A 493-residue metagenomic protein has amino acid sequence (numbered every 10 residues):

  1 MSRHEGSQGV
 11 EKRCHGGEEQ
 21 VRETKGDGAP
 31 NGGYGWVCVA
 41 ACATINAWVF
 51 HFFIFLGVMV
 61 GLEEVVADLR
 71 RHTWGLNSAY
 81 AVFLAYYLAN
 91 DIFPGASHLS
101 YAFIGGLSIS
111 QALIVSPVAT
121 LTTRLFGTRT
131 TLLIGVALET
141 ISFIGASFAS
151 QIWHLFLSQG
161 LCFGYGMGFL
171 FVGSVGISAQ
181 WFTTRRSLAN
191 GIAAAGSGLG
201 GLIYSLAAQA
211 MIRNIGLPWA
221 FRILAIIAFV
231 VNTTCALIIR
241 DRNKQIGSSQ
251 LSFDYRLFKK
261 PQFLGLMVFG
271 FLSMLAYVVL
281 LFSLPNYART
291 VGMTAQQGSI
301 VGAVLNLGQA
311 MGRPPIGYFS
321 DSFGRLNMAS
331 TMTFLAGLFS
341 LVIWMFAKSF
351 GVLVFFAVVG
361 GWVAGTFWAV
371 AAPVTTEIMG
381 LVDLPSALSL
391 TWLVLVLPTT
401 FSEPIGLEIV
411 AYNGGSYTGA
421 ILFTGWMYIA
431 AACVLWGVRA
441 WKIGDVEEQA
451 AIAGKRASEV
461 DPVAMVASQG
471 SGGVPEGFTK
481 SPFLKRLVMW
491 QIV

Functional and structural regions predicted by a protein language model:
M1-I45, F50, L217-S252, E377 (+4 more regions): Intracellular terminal tails of multi-pass secondary transporters
A47, A67-L69, E139-F143, I152-G173 (+4 more regions): Hydrophobic core of transmembrane alpha-helices in multi-pass small-molecule transporters, especially MFS/SLC-type
W48, F52-V58, L76-Y87, K260-Y318 (+4 more regions): Extracytoplasmic gate region of multi-pass secondary transporters
E63-E64, Y87-I92, T122-T123, I203-G216 (+4 more regions): Interfacial helix-cap and linker-helix signal at transmembrane-aqueous boundaries of multi-pass secondary transporters
Y87, G160, M167-T183, A189-N190 (+2 more regions): Intracellular juxtamembrane helix-capping segments at the cytosolic ends of symmetry-related transmembrane helices
I114-H154, S320: Conserved MFS/SLC helix-loop-helix module at the cytosolic interface between two early adjacent transmembrane helices
A137-S150, A236, F334-K348: C-terminal ends and interior cores of transmembrane alpha-helices in multi-pass membrane transporters/permeases
V291-M293, Q297, A303-Q309, S320-V374 (+1 more regions): C-terminal transmembrane helical hairpin of 12-TM major facilitator-type secondary transporters
